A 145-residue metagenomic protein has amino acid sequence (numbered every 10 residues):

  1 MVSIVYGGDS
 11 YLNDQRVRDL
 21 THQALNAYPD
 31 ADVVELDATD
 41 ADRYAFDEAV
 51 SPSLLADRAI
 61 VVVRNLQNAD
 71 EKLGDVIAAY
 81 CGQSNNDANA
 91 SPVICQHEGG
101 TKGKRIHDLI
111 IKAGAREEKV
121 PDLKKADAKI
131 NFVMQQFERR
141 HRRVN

Functional and structural regions predicted by a protein language model:
V2-N145: Non-catalytic interfacial helical region
